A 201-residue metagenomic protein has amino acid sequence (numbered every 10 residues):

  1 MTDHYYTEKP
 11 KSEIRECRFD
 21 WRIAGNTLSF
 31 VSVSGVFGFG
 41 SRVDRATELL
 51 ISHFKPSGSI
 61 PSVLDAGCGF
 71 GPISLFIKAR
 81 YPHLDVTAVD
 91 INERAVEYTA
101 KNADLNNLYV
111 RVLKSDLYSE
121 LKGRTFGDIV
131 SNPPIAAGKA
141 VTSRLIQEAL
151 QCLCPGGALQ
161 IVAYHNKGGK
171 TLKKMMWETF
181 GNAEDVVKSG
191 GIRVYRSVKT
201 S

Functional and structural regions predicted by a protein language model:
M1-I23, G35: N-terminal auxiliary segments of SAM/dcSAM-dependent transferases
S32-R42: Class I SAM-dependent methyltransferase Rossmann-like catalytic core, especially the SAM/SAH-binding loop
R45-S131: Conserved SAM/SAH cofactor-binding pocket of Class I
D90-E93, V141, Y164: Short beta->alpha hinge that forms the Motif I/post-I loop of the SAM-binding pocket
S143-P155: A short glycine-rich, Lys/Arg-flanked "PGG" loop and its adjoining helix->strand segment in the class I
G156-A163: Conserved beta-strand signature within the Rossmann-like core of class I S-adenosyl-L-methionine
Y164-G181: Conserved class I S-adenosyl-L-methionine
K188-S201: Core SAM-dependent methyltransferase catalytic element
